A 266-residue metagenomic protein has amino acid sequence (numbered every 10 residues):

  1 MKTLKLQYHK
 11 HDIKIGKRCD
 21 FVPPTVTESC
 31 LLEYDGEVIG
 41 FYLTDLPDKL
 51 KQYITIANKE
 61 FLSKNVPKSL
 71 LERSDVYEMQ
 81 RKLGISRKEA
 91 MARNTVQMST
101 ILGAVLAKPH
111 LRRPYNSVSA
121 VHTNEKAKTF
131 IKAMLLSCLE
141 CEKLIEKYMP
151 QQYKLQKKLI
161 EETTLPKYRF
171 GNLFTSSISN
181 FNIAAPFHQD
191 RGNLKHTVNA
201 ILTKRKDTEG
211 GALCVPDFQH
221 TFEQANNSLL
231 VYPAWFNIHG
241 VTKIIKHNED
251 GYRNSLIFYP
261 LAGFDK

Functional and structural regions predicted by a protein language model:
M1-A200, R205, T221-F222, T242-K266: Fe(II)/2-oxoglutarate oxygenase catalytic core
T197, K206-G210, F236: Coil-to-beta-strand transition motifs
L202, L213, N227-L230, L256: Structural signal for hydrophobic/aromatic residues that build the beta-strand cores of folded beta-sheet domains
K204-A225: A short beta-strand-loop-beta hairpin characteristic of the jelly-roll/cupin
V215, G240-K243: A generic "cationic amphipathic patch" detector
F222-I238: Conserved metal-binding segment of the jelly-roll/cupin
